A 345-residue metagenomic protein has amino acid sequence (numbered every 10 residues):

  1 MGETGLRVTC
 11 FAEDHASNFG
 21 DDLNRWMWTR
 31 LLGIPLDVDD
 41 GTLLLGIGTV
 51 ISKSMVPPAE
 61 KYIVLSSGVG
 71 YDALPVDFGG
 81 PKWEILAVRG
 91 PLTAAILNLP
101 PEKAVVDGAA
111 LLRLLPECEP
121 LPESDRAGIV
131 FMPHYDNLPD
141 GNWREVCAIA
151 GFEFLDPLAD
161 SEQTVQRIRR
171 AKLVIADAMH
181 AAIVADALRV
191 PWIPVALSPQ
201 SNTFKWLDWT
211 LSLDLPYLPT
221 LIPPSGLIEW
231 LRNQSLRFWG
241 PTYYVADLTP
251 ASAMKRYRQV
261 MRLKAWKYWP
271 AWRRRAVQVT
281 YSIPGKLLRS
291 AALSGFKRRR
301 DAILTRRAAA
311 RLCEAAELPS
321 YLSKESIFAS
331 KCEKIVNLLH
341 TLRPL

Functional and structural regions predicted by a protein language model:
M1-L345: Active-site anion-handling motifs in enzyme catalytic cores
